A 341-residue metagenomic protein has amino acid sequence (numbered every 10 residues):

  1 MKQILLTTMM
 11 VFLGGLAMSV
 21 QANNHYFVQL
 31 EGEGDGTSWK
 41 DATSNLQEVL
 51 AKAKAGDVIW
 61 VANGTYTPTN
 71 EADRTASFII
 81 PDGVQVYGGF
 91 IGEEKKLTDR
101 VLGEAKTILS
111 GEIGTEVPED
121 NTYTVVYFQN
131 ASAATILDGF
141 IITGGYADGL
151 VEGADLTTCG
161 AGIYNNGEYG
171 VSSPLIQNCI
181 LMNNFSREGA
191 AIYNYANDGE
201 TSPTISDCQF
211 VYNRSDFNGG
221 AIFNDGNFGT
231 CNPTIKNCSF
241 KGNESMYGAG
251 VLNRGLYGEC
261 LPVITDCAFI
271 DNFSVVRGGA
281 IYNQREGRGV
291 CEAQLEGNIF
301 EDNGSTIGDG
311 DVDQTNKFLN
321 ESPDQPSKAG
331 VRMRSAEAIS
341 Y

Functional and structural regions predicted by a protein language model:
M1-I4: Positively charged n-region of N-terminal signal peptides that target proteins for export
T7-G15: Bacterial N-terminal signal peptides
L16-A22: Sec/Tat signal peptide C-region and signal peptidase I cleavage site
N23, G88, A134-Y146, V171-F185 (+5 more regions): Right-handed parallel beta-helix
L30-P68, S77, T122: Acidic Gly/Asp/Thr-rich repetitive segments characteristic of extracellular carbohydrate-active and adhesion proteins
Q47, K54, P68-Q85, E93-D138 (+4 more regions): Extracellular beta-strand-rich solenoid/capping regions of secreted or surface-exposed proteins that bind or remodel
S77-I80, T124-N130, G149-V151, A161-E168 (+7 more regions): Glycine-rich beta-solenoid repeat tracts in large extracellular/virion proteins
Q85, E94-D120, L295-E296, G304-Y341: Acidic, glycine- and Ser/Thr-rich low-complexity intrinsically disordered tracts in extracellular/secreted proteins
